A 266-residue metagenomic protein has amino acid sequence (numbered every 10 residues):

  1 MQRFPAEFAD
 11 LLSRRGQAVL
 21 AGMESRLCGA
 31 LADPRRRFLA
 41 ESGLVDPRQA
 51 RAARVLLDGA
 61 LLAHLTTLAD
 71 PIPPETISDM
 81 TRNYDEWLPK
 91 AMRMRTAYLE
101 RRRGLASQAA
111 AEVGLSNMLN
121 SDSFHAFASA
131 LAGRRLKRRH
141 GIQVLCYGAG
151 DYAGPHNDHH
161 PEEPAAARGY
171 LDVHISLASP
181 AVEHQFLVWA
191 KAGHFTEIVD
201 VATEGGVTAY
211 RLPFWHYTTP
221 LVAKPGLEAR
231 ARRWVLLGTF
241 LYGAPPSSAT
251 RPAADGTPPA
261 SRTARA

Functional and structural regions predicted by a protein language model:
Q2-A6, L145, G150-D151, N157-P161 (+2 more regions): Catalytic core of Fe(II)/2-oxoglutarate
Q2-H125: Non-heme Fe(II)/2-oxoglutarate
L68-V188, P213: Conserved double-stranded beta-helix
